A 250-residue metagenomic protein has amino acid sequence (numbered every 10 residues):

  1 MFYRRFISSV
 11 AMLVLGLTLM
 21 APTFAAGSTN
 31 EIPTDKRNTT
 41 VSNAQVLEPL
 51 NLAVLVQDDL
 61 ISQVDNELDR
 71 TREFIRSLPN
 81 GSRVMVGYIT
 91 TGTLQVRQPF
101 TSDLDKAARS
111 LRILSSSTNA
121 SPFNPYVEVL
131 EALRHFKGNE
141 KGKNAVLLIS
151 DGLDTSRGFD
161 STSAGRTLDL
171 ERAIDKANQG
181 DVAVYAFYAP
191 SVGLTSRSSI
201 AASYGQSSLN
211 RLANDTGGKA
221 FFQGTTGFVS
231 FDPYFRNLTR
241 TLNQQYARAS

Functional and structural regions predicted by a protein language model:
M1-L13: Bacterial N-terminal signal peptides that target proteins for export
V10-P22: Bacterial N-terminal signal peptides
F24-S250: Scaffold/interface architecture of coatomer-like assemblies
